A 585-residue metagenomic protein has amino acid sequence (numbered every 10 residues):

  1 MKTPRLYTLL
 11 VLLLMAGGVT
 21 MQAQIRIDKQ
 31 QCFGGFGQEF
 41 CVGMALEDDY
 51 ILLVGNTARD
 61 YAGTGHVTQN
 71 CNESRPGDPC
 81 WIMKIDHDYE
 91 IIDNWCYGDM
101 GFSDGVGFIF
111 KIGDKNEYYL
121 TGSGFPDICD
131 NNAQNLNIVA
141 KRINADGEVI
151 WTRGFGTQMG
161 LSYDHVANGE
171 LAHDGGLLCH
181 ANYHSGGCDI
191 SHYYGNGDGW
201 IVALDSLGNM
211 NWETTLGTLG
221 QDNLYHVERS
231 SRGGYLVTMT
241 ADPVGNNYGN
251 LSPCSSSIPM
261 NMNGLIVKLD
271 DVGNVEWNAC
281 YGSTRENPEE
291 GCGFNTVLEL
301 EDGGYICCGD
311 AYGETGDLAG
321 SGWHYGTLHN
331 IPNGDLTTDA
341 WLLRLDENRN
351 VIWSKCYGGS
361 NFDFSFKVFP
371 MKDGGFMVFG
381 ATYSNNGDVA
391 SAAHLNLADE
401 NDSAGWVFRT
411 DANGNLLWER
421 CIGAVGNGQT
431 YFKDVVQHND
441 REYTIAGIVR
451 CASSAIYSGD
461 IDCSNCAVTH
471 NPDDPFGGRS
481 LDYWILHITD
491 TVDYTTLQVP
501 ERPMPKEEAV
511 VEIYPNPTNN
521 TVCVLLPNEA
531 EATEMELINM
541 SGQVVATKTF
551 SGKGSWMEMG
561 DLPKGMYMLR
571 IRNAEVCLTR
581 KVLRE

Functional and structural regions predicted by a protein language model:
M1-I27, V499, C577-T579: Bacterial Sec-dependent N-terminal signal peptides
T3, T20-Q22, V435, S541 (+1 more regions): Intrinsically disordered, low-complexity regions enriched for glutamine and histidine
P4-Y7, D86, I143-D146, S252 (+12 more regions): Residue-level detector of intrinsically disordered/flexible regions characterized by low predicted structural confidence
R5, L10, Q22, N70 (+3 more regions): Serine/threonine-rich, low-complexity intrinsically disordered segments
M15-A16, T20, D60, Y89 (+2 more regions): N-terminal processing/targeting junctions
Q22-P503: A sequence-level/structural motif corresponding to short, flexible coil/turn segments enriched in small polar residues
P503-Y514, T518-E585: C-terminal outer-membrane/trafficking sorting elements
